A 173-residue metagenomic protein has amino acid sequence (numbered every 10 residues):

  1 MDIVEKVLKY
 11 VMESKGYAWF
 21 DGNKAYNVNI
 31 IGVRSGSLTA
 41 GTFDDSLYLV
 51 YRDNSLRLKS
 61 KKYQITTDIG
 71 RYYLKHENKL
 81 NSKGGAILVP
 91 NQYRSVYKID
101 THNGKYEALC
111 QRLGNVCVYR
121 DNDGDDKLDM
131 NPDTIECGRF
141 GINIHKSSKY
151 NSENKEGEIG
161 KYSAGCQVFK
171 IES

Functional and structural regions predicted by a protein language model:
M1-G160: Cell wall/extracellular polymer interaction/catalysis modules
G160-S173: Short beta-strand-centered segments at strand-helix junctions
